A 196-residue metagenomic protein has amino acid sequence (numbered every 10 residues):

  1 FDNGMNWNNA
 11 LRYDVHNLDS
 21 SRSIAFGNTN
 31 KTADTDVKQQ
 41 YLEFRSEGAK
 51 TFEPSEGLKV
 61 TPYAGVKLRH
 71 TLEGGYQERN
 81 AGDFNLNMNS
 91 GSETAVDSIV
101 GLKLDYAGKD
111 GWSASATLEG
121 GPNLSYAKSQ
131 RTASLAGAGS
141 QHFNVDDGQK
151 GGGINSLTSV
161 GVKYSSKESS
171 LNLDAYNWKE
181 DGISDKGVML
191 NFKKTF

Functional and structural regions predicted by a protein language model:
F1-F196: Membrane translocator/pore-forming domains, dominated by Gram-negative outer-membrane beta-barrels
